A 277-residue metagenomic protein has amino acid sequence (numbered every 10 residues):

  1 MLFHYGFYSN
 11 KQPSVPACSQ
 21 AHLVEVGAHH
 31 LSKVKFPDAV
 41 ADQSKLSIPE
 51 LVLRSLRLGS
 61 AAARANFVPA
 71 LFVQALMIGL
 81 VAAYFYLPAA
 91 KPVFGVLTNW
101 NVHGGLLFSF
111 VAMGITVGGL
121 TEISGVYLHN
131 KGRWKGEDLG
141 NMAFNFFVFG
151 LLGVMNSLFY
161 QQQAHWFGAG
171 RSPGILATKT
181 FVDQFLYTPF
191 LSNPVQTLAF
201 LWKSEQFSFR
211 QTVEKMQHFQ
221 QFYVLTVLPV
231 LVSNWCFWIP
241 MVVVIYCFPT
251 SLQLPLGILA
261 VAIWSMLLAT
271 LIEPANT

Functional and structural regions predicted by a protein language model:
M1-S9: N-terminal targeting leaders characterized by basic, low-complexity, disordered sequences that direct proteins
G6, G27, S32-T277: Juxtamembrane/disordered regions of integral membrane proteins
Q12-P13: Cationic, low-complexity basic patches in intrinsically disordered or flexible, solvent-exposed regions
